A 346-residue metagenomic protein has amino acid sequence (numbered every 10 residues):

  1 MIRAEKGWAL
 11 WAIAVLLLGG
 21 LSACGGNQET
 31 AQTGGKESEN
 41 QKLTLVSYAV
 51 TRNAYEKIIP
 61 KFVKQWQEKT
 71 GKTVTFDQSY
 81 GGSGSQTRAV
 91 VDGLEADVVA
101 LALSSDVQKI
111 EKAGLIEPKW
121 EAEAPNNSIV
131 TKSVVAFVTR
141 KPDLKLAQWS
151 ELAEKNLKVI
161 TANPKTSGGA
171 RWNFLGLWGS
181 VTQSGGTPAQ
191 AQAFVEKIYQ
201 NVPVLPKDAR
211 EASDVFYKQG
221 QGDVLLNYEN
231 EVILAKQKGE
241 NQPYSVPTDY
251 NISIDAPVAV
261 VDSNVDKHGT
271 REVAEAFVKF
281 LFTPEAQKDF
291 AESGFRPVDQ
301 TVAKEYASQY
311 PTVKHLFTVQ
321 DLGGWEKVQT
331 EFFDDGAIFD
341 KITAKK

Functional and structural regions predicted by a protein language model:
I2, Q28, V265-K346: Extracellular/periplasmic juxtamembrane helices and adjacent flexible linkers that interface with membrane partners
I2-W11: Bacterial N-terminal signal peptides that target proteins for export
G19-A23: C-terminal motif of bacterial Sec signal peptides marking the signal peptidase cleavage site
Q28-T166: N-terminal segment of the mature folded domain
V46-Y48, T139-K141, L157-S184, I198-V202 (+1 more regions): Short beta-strand->loop
I129-A136, V195-Y199, P206-K207, K238-R271: Periplasmic-binding protein-like
P142-Q148, T166, G179-T187, N264-E272: Short helix-loop capping/hinge motifs at secondary-structure junctions, enriched in acidic/polar residues
S184-D249: Ligand-binding pocket segment of bilobal, Venus flytrap-like solute-binding proteins
